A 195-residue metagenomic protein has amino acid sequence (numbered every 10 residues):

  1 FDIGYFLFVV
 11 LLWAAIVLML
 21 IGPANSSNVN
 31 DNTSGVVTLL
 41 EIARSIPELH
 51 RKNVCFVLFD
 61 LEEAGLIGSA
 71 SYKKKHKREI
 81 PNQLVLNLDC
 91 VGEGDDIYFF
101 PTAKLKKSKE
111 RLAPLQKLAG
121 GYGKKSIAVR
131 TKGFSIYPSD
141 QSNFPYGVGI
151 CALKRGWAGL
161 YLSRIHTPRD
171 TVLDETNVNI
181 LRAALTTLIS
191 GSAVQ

Functional and structural regions predicted by a protein language model:
F1-I3, N25, V36, Q195: N-terminal pre-first-transmembrane soluble regions of secretory-pathway and organelle membrane proteins
F1-L12: Hydrophobic alpha-helical transmembrane segments
F6, L18-M19, K124: General secondary-structure edge motif
L11-I16, A158-L160: Short hydrophobic/aromatic-rich motifs at helix boundaries and adjacent loops
W13-E110, G133, Y137-Q141: Acidic/histidine-rich catalytic neighborhood of metal-dependent amide-processing enzymes
G94-Q195: Active-site-adjacent substrate-binding region of metalloamidase/peptidase-like peptide-processing proteins
